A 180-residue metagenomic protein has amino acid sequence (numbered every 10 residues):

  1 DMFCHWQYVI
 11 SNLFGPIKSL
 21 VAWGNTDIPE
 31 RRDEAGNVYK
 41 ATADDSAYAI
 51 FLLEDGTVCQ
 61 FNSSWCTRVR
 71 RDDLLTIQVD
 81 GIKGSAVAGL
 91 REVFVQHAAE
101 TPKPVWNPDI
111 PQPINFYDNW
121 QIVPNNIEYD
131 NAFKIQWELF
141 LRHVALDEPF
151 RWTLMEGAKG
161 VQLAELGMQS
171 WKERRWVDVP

Functional and structural regions predicted by a protein language model:
D1-L74, M155: Rossmann-like dinucleotide-binding domain that binds NAD(P)(H)
S11, K18-V21, V87, L141 (+1 more regions): Structural signal for well-ordered, non-membrane alpha-helices
P16, I82-S85, R175: Gly/Ser/Thr-rich helix-start
S19, V58, A88, P149-F150 (+1 more regions): Secondary-structure boundary/capping residues
W23-T26, D33, Q112-D118, F140-V144: Short amphipathic alpha-helical segments, especially helix-boundary/capping motifs
Y39-D44, D55-I135, T153: NAD(P)-dinucleotide binding in Rossmann-like oxidoreductases
F51, V79, S170: Short aromatic-centered micro-motifs
E54, A98, P102, I135 (+1 more regions): C-terminal helix-rich "cap/oligomerization" subdomain common to oxidoreductases
